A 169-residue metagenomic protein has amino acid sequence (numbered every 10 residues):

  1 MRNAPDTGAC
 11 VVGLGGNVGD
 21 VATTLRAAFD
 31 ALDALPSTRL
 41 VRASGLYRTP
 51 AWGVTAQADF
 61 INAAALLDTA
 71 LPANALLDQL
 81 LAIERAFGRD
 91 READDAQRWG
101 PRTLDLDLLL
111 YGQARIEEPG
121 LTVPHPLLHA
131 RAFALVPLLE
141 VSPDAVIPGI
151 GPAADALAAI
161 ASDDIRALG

Functional and structural regions predicted by a protein language model:
R2, W52-D59, L71-G169: Flexible, gly/pro- and Lys/Arg-enriched active-site loops
R2-T38, A43-P50: N-terminal beta1-alpha1 ligand-phosphate binding loop
